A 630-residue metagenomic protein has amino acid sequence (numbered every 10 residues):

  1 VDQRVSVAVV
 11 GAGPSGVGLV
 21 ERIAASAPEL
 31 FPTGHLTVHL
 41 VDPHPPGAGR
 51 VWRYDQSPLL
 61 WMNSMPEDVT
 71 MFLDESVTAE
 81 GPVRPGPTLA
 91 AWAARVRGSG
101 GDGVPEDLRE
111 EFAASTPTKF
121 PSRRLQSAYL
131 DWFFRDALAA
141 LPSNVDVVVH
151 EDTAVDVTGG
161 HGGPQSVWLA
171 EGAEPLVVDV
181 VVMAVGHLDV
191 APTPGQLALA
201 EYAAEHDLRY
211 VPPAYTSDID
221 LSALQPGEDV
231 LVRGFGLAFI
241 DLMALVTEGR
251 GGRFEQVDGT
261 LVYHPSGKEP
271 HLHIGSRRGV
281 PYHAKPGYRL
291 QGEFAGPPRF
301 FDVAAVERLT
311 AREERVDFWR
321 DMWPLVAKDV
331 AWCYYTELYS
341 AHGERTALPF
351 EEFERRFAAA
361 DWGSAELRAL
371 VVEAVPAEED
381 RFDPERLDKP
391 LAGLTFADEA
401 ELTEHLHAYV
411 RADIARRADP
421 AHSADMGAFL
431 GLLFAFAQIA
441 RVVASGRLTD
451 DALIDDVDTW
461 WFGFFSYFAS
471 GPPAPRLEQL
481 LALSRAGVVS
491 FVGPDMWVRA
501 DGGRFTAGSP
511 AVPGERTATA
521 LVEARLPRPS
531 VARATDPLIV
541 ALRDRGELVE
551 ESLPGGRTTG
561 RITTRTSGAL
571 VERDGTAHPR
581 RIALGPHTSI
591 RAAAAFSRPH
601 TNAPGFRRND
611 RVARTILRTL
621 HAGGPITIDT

Functional and structural regions predicted by a protein language model:
V1-Q56, R109-L620, G624, D629-T630: Flavin (primarily FAD) cofactor-binding/catalytic cores of flavoenzymes
P46-L108: Redox-cofactor-proximal catalytic regions of oxidoreductases
